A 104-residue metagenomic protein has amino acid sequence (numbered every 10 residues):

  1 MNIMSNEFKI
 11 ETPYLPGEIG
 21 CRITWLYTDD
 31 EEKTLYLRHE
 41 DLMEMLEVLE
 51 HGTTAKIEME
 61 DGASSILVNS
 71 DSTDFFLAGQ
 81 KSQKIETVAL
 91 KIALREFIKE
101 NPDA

Functional and structural regions predicted by a protein language model:
M1-A104: Positively charged, low-complexity terminal tracts and the immediately adjacent first secondary-structure elements
